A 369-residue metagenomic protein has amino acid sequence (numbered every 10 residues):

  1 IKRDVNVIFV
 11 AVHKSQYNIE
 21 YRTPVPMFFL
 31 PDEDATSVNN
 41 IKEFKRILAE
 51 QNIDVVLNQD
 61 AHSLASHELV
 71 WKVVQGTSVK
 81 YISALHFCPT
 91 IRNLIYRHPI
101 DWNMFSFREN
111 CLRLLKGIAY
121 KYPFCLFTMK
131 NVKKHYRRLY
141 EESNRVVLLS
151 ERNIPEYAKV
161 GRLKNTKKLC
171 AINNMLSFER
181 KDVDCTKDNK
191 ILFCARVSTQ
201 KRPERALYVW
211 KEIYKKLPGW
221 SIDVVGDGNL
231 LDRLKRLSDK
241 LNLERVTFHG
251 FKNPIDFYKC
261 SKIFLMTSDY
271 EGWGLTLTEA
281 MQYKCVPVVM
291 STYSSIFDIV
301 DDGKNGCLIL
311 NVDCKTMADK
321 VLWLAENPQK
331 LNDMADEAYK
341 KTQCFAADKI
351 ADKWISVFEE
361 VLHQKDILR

Functional and structural regions predicted by a protein language model:
K2-T36: N-terminal strand-loop element at the rim of the active site of nucleotide-sugar-dependent glycosyltransferases
K121-K167: A short, active-site helix/loop in glycosyltransferases that binds the activated sugar's phosphate group
F193-E212, N229-D232, K315: A conserved mid-protein helix/loop that constitutes part of the nucleotide-sugar donor-binding site
R233-F251: Nucleotide-activated donor-binding/catalytic signature segment of Leloir-type glycosyltransferases, i.e., the conserved
D269: Aromatic "clamp/platform" in nucleotide-sugar-dependent glycosyltransferases that forms part of the donor/acceptor
V286-M290: Short hydrophobic beta-strand element within catalytic cores of glycosyltransferases and related nucleotide-activated
S291, D301-G303, C307-C314, W323-P328 (+1 more regions): Conserved acidic donor-binding segment of nucleotide-sugar-dependent glycosyltransferases
T316, W323, K330-C344, D352-S356 (+1 more regions): A short, well-ordered alpha-helix in the C-terminal region of glycosyltransferases
